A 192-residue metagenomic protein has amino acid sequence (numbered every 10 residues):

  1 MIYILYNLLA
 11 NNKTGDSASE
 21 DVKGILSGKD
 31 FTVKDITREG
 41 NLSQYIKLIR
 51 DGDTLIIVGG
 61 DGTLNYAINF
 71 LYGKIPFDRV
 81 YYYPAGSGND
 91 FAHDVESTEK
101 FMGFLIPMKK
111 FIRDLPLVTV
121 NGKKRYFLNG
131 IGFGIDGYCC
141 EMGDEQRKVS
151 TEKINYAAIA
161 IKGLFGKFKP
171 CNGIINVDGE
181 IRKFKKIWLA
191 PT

Functional and structural regions predicted by a protein language model:
M1-V58, N65, N69-F70: ATP/NTP phosphate-donor binding region
L5-Y6, K34-I36, G73-P191: Catalytic core of DAGKc-family lipid kinases
G59-D61, G86: A short acidic Gly-Thr/Ser loop motif
